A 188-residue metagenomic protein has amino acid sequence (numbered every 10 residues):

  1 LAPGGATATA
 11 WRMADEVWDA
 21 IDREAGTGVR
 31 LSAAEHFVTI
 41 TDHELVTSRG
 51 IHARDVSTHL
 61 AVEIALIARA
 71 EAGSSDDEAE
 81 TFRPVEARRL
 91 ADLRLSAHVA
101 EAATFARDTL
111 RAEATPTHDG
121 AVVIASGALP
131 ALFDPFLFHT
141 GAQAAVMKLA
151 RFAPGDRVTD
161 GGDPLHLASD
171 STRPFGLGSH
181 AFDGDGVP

Functional and structural regions predicted by a protein language model:
L1-H180: Active-site bordering "gate/hinge" segments that shape substrate access to catalytic or cofactor-binding pockets
D183-P188: Short, intrinsically disordered, charge-balanced linker/junction segments flanking boundaries in proteins
